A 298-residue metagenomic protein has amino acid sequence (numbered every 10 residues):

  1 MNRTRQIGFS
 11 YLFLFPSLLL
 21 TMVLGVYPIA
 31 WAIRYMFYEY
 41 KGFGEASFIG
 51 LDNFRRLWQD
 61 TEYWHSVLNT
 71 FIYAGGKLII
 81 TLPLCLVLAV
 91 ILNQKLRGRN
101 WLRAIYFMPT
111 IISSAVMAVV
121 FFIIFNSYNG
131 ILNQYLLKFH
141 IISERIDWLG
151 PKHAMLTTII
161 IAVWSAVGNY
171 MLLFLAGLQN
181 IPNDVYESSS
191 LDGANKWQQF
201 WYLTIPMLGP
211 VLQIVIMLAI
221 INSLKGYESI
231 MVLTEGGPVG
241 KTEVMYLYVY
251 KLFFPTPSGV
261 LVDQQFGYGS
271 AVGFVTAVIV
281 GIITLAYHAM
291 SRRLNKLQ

Functional and structural regions predicted by a protein language model:
R3-Q298: A structural signal for multi-pass alpha-helical bundles of membrane permease subunits that mediate small-molecule
